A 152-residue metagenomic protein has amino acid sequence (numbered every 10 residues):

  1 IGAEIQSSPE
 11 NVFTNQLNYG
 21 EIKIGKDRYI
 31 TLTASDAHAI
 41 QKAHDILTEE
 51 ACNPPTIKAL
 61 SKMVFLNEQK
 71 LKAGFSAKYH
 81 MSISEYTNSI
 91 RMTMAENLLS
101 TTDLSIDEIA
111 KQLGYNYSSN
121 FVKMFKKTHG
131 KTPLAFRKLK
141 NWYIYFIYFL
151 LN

Functional and structural regions predicted by a protein language model:
I1-V12, N152: DNA-contacting interfaces and partner/effector-binding or oligomerization modules in DNA-centric proteins
F13-P54, N88-L104: A short, Lys/Arg-enriched amphipathic alpha-helix from helix-turn-helix/homeodomain DNA-binding modules
N18-G25, K42, I46-T87, Q112-T132: Basic/polar phosphate-binding segments, predominantly the helix-turn-helix DNA-binding elements of transcriptional
E21, Y148-N152: Short, positively charged and aromatic/hydrophobic N-terminal segments
T33, G114, K138-N141: A generic structural signal for secondary-structure junctions that act as hinges or helix/strand caps at the edges
C52, H80, M92, L104 (+2 more regions): Residue-level marker of structural boundaries
T87-E96, A135-Y148: Short, basic, alpha-helical segments at the C-terminal edge of helix-turn-helix-like DNA-binding modules
I106-A110: Hydrophobic positions on the alpha-helical face of helix-turn-helix-like DNA-binding modules
